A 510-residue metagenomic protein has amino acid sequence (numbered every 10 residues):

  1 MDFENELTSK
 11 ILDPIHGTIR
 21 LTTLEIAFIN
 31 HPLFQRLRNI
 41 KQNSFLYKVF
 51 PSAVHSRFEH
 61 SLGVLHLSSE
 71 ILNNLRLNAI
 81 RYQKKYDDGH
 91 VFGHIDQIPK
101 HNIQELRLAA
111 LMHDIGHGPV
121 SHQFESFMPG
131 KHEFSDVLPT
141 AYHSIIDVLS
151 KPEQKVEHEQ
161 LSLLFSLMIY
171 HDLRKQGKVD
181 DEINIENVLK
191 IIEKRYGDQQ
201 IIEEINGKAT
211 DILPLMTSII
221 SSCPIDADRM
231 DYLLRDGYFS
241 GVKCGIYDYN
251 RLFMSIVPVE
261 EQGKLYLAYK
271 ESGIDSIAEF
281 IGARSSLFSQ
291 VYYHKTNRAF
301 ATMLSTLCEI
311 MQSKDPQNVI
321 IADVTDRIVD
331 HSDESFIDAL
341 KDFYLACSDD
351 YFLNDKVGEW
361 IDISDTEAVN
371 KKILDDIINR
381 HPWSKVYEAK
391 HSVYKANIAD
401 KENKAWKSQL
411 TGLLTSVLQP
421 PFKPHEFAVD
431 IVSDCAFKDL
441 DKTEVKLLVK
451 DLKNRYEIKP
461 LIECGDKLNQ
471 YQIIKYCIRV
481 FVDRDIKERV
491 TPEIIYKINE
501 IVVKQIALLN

Functional and structural regions predicted by a protein language model:
M1-L108, G116-A389: Sequence-structural signature of the catalytic-core scaffold of metal-dependent phosphohydrolases that act on
V291, T296, S305, D315-N510: Terminal helices and disordered tails flanking the catalytic cores of nucleotide-processing hydrolases
